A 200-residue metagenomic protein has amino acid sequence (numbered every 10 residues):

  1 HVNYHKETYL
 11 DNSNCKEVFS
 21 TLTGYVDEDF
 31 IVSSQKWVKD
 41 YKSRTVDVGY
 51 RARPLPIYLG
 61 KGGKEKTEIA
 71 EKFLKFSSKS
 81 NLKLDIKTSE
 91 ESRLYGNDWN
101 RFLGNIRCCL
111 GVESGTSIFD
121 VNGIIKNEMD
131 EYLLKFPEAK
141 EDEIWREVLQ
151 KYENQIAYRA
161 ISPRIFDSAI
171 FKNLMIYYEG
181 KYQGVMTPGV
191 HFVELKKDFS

Functional and structural regions predicted by a protein language model:
H1-T88, S92: Catalytic core of nucleotide-activated saccharide and alditol-phosphate transferases
Y4, E91-Y95, A157-I161: Short, glycine/acidic-rich beta->alpha junctions
D11, D98-S200: Catalytic binding pocket for nucleotide-activated donors in carbohydrate/polymer assembly enzymes
